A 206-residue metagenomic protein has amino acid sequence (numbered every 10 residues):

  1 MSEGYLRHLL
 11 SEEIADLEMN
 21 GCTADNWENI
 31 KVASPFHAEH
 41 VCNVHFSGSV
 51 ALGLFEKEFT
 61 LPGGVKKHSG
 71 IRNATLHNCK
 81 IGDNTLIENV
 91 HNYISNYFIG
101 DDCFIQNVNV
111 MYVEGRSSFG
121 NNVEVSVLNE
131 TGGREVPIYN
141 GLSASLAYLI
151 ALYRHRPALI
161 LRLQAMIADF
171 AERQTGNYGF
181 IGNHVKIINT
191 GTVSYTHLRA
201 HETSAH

Functional and structural regions predicted by a protein language model:
M1-H184: Terminal amphipathic alpha-helical/low-complexity segments used for targeting or macromolecular assembly
T196-T203: Conserved small/polar residues in nucleotide/adenosyl-binding loops
